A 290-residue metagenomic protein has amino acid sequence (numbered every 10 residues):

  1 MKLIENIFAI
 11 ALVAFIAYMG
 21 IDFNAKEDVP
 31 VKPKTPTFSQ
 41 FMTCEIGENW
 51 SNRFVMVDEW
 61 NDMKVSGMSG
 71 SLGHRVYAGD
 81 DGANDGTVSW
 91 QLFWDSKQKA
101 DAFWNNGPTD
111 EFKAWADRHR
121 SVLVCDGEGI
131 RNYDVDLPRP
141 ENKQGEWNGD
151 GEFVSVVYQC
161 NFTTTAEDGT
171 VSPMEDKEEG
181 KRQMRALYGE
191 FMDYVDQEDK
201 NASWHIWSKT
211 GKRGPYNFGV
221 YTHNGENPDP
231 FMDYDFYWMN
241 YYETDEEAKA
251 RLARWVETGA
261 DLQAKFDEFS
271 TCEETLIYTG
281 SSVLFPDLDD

Functional and structural regions predicted by a protein language model:
M1-L12: N-terminal Sec-pathway targeting helices
I16-D290: Short S/T/G/P-rich N-terminal loop/turn motif that feeds into the first structured element of a domain
